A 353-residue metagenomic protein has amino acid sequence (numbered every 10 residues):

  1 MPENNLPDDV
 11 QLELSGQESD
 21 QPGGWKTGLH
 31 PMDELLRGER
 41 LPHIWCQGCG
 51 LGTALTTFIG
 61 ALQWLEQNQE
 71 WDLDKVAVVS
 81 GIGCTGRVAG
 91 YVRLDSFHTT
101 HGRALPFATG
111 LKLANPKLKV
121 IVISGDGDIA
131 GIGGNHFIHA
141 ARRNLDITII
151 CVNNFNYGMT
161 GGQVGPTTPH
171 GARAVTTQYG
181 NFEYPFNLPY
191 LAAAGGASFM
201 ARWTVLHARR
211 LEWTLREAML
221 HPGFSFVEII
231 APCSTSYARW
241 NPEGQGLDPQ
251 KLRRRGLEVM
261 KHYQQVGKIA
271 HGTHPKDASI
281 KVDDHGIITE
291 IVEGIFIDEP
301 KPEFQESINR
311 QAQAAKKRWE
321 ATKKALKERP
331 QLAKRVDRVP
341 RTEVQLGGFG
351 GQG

Functional and structural regions predicted by a protein language model:
M1-L29, L41, P232-G353: Flexible, low-complexity linker and terminal segments
P2-L118, T342-G353: Thiamine diphosphate
P42-I44, R93, V120-V122, A172-A174 (+1 more regions): A short, structure-level motif marking secondary-structure boundaries and short turns
C49, G81-G83, S124-D126, V152-N154 (+4 more regions): Fold-independent oxyanion-binding glycine-rich loops and adjacent beta-strand/coil segments at enzyme active sites
F58, A192, I295: A residue-level signal for conserved active-site and pocket-lining positions in enzyme catalytic cores
V76-V78, L118-V120, G223-I229, E293-I295: Generic beta-sheet signal
V79-G158, W213: Thiamine diphosphate
G131-I147, V152, N156-V292: Glycine-rich ThDP/TPP pyrophosphate-binding loop and its adjacent helix/strand module within ThDP-dependent enzymes
